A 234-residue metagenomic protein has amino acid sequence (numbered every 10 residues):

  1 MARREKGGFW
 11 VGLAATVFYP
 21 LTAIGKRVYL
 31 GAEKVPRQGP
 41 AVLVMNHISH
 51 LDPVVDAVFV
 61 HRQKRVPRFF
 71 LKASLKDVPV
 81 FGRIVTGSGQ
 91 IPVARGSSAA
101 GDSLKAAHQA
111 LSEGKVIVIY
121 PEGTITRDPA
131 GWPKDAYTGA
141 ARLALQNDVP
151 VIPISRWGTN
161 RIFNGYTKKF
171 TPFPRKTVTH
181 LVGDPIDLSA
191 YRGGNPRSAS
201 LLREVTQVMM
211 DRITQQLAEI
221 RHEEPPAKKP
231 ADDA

Functional and structural regions predicted by a protein language model:
T16-H47: Helix-to-loop junction immediately C-terminal to a conserved catalytic motif
T22-L30, A100-G101, I162-G165: Short gly/ser/thr-rich secondary-structure transition/capping motifs
V35, A130-P196: A cross-family acyltransferase "interaction/gating" segment
R37-S97: Catalytic core of membrane glycerolipid acyltransferases/transacylases, capturing the structured, soluble-facing
I84, Q109, R142-Q146: Hydrophobic/aromatic ligand-binding patch that stacks against planar heteroaromatic rings of cofactors or nucleotides
K105-A110, V178-M209, Q215: A charged, well-structured terminal subsegment
A110-A140: Catalytic-site beta-strand/loop segments enriched in glycine and acidic/polar residues
I220-A234: Short, highly charged C-terminal tails/helix-capping segments
